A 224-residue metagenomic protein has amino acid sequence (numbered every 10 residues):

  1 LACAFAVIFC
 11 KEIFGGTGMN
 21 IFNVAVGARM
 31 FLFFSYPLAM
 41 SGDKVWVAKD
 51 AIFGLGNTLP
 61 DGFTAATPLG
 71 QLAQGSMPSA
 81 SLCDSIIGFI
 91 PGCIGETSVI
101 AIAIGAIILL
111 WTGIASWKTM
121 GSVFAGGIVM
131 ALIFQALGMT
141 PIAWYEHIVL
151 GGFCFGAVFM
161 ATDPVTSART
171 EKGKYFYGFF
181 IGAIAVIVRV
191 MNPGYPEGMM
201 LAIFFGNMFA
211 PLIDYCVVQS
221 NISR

Functional and structural regions predicted by a protein language model:
L1-A2, A6, C10, A101 (+10 more regions): Alpha-helical transmembrane segments in multi-pass membrane proteins
L1-A2, S85, F89-V99, P141-F153: Structural signature of hydrophobic alpha-helical transmembrane segments
V7-G18, I104-T112, V158-S167: C-terminal ends of transmembrane helices
G18-A103: Long hydrophobic alpha-helical segments that form multi-pass transmembrane helix bundles in integral membrane proteins
I21, A25, W144-G152, K174-F176 (+1 more regions): Loop-to-transmembrane alpha-helix initiation sites
V26-A39, G126-F134, G152-F159, G178-V186 (+1 more regions): Small-residue-rich segments of transmembrane alpha-helices in multi-pass membrane proteins, especially helix faces
M120-S122, V129-E171: A beta-strand-loop signature enriched in Asp, Gly, Thr, and Trp that corresponds to the sialidase/neuraminidase Asp-box
M191-R224: Cytosolic-side transmembrane-helix boundaries in multi-pass membrane proteins
